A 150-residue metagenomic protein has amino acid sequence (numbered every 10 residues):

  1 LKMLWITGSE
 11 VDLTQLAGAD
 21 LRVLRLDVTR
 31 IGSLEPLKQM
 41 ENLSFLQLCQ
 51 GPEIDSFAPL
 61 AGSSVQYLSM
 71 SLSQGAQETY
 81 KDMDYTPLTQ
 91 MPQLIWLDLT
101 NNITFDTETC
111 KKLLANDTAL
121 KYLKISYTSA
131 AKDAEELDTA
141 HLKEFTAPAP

Functional and structural regions predicted by a protein language model:
L1-Q15, D20-P36, N42-P59, S64-P87 (+1 more regions): Concave beta-strand-loop units of leucine-rich repeat
